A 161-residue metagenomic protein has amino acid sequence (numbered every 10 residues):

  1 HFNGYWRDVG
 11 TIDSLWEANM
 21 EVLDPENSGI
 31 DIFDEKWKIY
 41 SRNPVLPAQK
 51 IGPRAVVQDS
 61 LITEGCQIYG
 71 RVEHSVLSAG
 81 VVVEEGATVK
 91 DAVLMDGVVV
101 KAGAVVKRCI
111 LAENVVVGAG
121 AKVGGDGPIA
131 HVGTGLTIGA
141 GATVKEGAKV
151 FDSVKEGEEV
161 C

Functional and structural regions predicted by a protein language model:
H1-C161: Left-handed beta-helix
